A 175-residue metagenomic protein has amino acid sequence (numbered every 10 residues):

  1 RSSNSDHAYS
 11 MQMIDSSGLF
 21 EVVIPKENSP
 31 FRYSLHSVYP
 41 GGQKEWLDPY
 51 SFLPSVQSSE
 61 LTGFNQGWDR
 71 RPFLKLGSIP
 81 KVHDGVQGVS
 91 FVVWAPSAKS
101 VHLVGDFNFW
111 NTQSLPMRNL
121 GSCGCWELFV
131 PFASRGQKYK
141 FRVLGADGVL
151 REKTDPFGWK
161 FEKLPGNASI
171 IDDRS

Functional and structural regions predicted by a protein language model:
R1, V38, V104-D106, L144: Predominantly extracellular/luminal cell-surface or secreted proteins
R1-N4, W94-V101: Short proline/glycine-enriched turn/loop motifs at strand-loop junctions of beta-rich domains
S2, D106-N108, M117, D155-G158: Short Gly/aromatic-enriched secondary-structure transition segments
D6, I14-A95, T112, L120-S175: The feature marks proteins involved in alpha-glucan
V101-L103, Y139: Short beta-strand elements bearing conserved aromatic residues within extracellular beta-rich modules
